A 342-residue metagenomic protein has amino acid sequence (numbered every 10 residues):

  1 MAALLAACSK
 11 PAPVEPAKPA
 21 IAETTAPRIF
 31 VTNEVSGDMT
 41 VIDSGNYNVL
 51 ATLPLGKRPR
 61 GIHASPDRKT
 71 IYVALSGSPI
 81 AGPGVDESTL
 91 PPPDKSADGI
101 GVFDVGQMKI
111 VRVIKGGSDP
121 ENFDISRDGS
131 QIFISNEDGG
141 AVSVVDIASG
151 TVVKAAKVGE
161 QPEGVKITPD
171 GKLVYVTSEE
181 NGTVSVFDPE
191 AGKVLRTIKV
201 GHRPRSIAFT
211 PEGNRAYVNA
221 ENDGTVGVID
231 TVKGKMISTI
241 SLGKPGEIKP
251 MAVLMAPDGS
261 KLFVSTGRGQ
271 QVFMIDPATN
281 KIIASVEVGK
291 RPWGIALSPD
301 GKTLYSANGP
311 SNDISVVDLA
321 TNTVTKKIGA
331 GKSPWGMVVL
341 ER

Functional and structural regions predicted by a protein language model:
M1-A6: Bacterial N-terminal signal peptides
C8-R342: Predominantly soluble domains enriched in secretory-pathway, periplasmic, or organellar proteins
